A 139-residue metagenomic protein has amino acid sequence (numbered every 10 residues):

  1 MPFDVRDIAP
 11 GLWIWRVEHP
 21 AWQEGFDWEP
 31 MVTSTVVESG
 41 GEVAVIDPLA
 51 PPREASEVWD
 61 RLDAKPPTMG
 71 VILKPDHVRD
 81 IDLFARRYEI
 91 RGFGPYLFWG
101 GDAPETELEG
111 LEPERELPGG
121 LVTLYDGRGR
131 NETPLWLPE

Functional and structural regions predicted by a protein language model:
M1-S56, E105-E139: Catalytic core of the metallo-beta-lactamase
E54-L117: Active-site HxH/HxHxD metal-binding segment of metal-dependent hydrolases
